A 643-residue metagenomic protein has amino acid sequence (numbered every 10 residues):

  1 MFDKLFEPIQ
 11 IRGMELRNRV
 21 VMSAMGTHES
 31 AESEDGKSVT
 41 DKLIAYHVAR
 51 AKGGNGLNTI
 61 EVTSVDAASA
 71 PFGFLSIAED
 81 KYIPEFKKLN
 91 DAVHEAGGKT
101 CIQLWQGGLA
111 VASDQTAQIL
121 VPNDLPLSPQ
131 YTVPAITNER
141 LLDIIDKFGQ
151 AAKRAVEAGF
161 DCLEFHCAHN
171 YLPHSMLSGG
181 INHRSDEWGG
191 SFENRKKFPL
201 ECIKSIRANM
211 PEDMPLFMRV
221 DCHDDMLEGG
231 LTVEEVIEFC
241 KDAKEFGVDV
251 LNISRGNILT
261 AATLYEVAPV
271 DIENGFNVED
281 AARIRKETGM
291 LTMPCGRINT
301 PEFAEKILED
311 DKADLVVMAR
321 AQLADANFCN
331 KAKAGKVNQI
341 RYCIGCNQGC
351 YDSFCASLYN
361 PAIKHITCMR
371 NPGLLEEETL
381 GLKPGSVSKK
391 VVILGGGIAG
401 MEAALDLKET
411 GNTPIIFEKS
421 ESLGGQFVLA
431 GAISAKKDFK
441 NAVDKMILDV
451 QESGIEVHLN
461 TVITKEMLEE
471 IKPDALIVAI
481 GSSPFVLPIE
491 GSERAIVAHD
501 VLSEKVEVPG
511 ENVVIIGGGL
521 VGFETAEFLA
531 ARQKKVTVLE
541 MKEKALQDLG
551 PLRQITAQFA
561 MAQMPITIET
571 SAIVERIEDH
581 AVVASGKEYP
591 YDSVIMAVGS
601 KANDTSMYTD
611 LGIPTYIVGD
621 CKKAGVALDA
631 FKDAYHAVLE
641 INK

Functional and structural regions predicted by a protein language model:
M1-I9, T40-D41, G373-E377, E456-V462 (+2 more regions): Short gly/ser/thr-rich secondary-structure transition/capping motifs
M1-L394, I398, E402-E409, P414 (+3 more regions): Flavin-dependent oxidoreductase catalytic cores
S254, C295, N371, N460-V462 (+3 more regions): Conserved beta-strand termini and adjacent loop/short-helix elements that scaffold enzyme active sites in alpha/beta
L264-V270, L291, D314, V428-A435 (+2 more regions): Short beta-alpha connecting loops at secondary-structure transitions that line or flank enzyme active sites
K312, V450-V457, G491-R494, M561-T567 (+1 more regions): A short helix-to-beta-strand connector/capping loop
G385-F417, L459-K472, A479-R494, H499-L549 (+1 more regions): Rossmann-like dinucleotide/flavin-binding elements
T413-S453, E527-V574: Rossmann-like dinucleotide-binding cores of NAD(P)H-dependent redox enzymes
